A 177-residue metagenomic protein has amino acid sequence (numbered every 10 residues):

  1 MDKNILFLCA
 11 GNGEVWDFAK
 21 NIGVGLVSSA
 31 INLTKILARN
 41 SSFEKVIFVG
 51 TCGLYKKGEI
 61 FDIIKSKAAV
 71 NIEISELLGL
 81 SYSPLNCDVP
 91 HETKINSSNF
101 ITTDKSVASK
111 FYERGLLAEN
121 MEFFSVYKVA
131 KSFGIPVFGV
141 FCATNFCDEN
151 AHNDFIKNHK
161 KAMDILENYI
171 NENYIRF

Functional and structural regions predicted by a protein language model:
M1-L6, E44: Extreme N-terminal starter segment of soluble prokaryotic enzymes
I5-G13: Short, extreme N-terminal leader segments that mark the start of a protein/domain
N12-F177: Glycine-rich phosphate- or other oxyanion-binding loops that anchor nucleotides, phosphorylated ligands
